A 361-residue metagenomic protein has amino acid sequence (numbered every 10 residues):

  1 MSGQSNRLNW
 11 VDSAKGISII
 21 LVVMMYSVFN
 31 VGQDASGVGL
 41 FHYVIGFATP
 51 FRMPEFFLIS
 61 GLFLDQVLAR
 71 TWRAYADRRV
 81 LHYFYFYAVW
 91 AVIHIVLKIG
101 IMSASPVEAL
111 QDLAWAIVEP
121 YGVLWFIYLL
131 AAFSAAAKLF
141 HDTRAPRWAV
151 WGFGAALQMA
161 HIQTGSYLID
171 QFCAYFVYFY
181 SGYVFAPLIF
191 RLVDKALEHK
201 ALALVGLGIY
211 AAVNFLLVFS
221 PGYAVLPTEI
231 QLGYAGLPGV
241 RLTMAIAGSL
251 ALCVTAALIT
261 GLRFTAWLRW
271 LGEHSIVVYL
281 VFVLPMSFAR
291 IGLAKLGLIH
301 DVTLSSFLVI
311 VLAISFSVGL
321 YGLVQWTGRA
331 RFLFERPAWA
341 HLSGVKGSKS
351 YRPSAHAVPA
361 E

Functional and structural regions predicted by a protein language model:
M1-E361: Alpha-helical transmembrane segments and their immediate juxtamembrane cytosolic regions
